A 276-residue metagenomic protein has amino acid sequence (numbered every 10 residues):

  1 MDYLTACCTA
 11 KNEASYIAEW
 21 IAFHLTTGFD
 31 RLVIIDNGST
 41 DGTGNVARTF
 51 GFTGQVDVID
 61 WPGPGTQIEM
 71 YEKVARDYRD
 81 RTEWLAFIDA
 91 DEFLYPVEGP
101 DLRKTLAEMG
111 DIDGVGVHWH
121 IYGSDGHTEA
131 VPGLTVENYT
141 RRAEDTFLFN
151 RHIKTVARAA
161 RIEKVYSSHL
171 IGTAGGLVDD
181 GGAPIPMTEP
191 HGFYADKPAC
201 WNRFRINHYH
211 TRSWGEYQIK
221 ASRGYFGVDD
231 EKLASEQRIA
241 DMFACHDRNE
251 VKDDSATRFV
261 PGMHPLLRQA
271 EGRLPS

Functional and structural regions predicted by a protein language model:
M1-A22: N-proximal low-complexity "stem/linker" segments adjacent to membrane-targeting elements
A22-R31: Short, acidic, metal-binding catalytic loop of nucleotide-sugar glycosyltransferases
F29, T82-E83, G110-I112: Short, high-confidence coil segments that cap the C-terminus of an alpha-helix and link into the following beta-strand
D36-V46, G63-P64: A conserved acidic beta->alpha catalytic loop
G51-Q67, D145: Conserved donor nucleotide-binding strand/loop of the catalytic core
E69, P96-S276: Catalytic-site signature of metal-activated, phosphate-bearing donor transferases, centered on the GT-A/GT-A-like
E72-W84: Active-site nucleotide-sugar/metal-binding loop of Leloir-type enzymes
T82-Y95: Short beta-strand-to-loop acidic/aromatic patch adjacent to the donor-nucleotide binding site
